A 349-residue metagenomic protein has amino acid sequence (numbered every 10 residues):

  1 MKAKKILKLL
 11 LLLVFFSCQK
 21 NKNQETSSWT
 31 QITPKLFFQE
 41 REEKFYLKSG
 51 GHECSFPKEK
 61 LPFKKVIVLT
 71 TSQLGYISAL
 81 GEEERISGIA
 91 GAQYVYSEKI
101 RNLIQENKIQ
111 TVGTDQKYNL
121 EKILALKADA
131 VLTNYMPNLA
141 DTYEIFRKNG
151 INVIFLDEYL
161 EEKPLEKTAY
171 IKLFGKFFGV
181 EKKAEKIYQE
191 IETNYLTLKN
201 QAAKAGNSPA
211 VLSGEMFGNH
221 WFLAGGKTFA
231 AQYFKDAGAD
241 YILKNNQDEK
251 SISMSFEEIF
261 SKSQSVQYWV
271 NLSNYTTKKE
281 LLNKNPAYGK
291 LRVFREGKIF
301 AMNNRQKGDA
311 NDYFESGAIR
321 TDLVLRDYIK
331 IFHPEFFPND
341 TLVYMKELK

Functional and structural regions predicted by a protein language model:
K4-L12: Sec-dependent signal peptide recognition, specifically the positively charged N-region followed immediately by
L11-Q19: Hydrophobic h-region of N-terminal signal peptides that target proteins for export in Gram-negative bacteria
C18-L74, K183-L212, K278-K279, R295 (+3 more regions): Bacterial Sec-exported substrate-binding components of ABC uptake systems
Y46-G50, E59-L124, A130-Y135: A short, structured surface patch at a secondary-structure boundary
P62-K65, Y76, K108-T114, A130-T133 (+5 more regions): Second-shell loop/turn segments in exported
I89-K99, N138-T142, D157-K172, N207-Q232: Extracytoplasmic ligand-binding site segments that recognize negatively charged/polar headgroups
L165-G179, K183-K186, N271-K349: Structured C-terminal subdomain patch of bacterial secreted/periplasmic proteins
N200-N285: Flexible, glycine-rich surface segments
